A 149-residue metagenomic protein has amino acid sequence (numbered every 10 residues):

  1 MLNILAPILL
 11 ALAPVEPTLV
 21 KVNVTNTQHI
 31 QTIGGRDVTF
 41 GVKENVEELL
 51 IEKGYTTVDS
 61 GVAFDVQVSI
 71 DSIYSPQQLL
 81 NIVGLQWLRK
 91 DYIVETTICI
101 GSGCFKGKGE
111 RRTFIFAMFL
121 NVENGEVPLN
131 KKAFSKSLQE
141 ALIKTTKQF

Functional and structural regions predicted by a protein language model:
L2-Y55, I143-F149: A structural "domain/chain start" motif
A13-V15, T57-D59, L85-W87: Sterically constrained small-residue positions within well-ordered secondary structures of folded domains
V38-V42, L85-Y92, E126-K132: Glycine-rich, flexible loop segments associated with nucleotide phosphate handling
N45-L50, K90-E95, V122, K132-A133: Glycine-rich loops and low-complexity Gly/Arg-rich segments that provide flexible linkers or classic glycine-based
K53-A63: Short acidic low-complexity segments
V62-N124: Surface-exposed short loop/turn segments
N121-F149: C-terminal partner/receptor-binding element of secreted or periplasmic proteins
